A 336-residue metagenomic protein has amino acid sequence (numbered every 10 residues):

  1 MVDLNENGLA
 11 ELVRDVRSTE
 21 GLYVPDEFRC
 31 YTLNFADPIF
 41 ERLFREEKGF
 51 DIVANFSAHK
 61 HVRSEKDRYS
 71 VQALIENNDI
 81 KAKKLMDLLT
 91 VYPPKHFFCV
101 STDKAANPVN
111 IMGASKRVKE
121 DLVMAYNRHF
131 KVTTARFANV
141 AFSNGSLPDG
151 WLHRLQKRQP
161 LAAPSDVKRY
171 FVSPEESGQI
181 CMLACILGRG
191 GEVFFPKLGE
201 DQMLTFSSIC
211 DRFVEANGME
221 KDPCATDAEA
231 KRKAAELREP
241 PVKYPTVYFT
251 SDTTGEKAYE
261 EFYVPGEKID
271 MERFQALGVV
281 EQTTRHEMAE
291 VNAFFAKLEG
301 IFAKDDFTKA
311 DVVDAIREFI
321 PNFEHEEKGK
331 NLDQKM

Functional and structural regions predicted by a protein language model:
M1-G49, F262: N-terminal Rossmann/SDR dinucleotide-binding element
D3-L4, T102, L198: Cofactor-binding loop segments of dinucleotide-utilizing enzymes, especially the Rossmann-like FAD- and NAD(P)+-binding
N7-G8, A36-F40, H61-S64, A82 (+6 more regions): Flexible loop/turn segments at secondary-structure boundaries
Y31-T32, E76, T250: Conserved residues in the N-terminal Rossmann fold of short-chain dehydrogenase/reductase
G49-F50, P94: Local beta-strand N-terminus motif with an aromatic residue
N55, H61-S64, R68-E76, I80-R117 (+2 more regions): Conserved Rossmann-fold NAD(P)-dependent oxidoreductase catalytic core, especially the SDR/UDP-sugar
E120-M336: Strand-loop microenvironment adjacent to phosphate/nucleotide-handling motifs in alpha/beta enzyme folds
